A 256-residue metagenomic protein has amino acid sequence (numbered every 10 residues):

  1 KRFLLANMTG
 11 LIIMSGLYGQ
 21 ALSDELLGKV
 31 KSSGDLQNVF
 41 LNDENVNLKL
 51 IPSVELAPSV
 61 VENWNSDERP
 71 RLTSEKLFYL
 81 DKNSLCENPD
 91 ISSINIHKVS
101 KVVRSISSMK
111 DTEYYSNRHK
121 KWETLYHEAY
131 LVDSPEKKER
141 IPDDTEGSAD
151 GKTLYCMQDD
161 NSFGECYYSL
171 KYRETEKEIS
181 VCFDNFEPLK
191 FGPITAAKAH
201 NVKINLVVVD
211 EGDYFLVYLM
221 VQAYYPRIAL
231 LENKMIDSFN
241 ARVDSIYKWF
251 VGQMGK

Functional and structural regions predicted by a protein language model:
K1-L5: N-terminal export leaders
A6-S15: Bacterial N-terminal signal peptides
A21-N161: Hydrophobic ligand-binding cavity/cleft-lining segments
E146-M157, E176-C182, K190-G192: Short, hydrophobic/aromatic-rich segments at coil-to-beta transitions
Y167-E174, K203-V209: Hydrophobic/aromatic beta-strand elements that line small-molecule binding cavities or substrate pockets in beta-rich
C182-L189, M220-A223: Generic short beta-strand segments
P193-E232: Beta-strand/loop substructures that line and gate deep hydrophobic ligand-binding cavities in soluble
Y225-P226, L231-K256: A conserved amphipathic terminal alpha-helix motif
